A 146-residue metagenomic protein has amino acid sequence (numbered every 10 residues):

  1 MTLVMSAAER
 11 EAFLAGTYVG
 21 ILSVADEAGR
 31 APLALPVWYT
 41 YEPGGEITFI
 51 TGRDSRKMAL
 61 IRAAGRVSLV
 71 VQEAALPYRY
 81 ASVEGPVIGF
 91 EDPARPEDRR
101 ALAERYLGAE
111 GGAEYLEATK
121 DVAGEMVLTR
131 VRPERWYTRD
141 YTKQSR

Functional and structural regions predicted by a protein language model:
M1-M5, A81-R146: Charged, gly/pro-rich active-site loop segments
M1-V19: Extreme N-terminal tail/first-helix region
R10, D54-L60, V83, R95-R99: Amphipathic alpha-helical interface surfaces
R10, Y18, R79, E125-V127: A generic secondary-structure signal marking the coil-to-beta-strand transition
L14-A15, R62-A63, K120: Alpha-helix boundary recognition
T17-R53, I61, V67-V71, Y80-V83: Short beta-strand segments
V24-D26, Q72-L76, A109-A118: A short, aromatic/hydrophobic, helix- or strand-capping loop or linear motif that either lines the entrance/gate
S55-K57, L76, S145-R146: Short, surface-exposed beta-strand-loop junctions and turns on beta-sheet-rich folds
